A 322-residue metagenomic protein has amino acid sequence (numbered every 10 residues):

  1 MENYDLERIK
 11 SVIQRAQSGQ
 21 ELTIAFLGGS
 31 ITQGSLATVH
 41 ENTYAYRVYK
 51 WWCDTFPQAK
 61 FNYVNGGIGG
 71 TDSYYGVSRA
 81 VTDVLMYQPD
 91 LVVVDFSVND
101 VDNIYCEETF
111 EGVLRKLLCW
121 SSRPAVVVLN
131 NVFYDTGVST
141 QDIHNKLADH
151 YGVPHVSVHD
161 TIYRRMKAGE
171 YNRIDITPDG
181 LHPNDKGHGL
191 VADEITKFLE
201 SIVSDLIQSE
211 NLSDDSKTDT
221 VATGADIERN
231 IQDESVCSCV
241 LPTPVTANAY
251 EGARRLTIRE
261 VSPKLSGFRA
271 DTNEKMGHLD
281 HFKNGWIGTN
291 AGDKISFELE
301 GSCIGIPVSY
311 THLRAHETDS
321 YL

Functional and structural regions predicted by a protein language model:
M1-G66, A80-Q88, S296, E300 (+1 more regions): Serine-esterase "nucleophile elbow" of acetyl-processing enzymes
E2-I9, A125-N130, S139-I176, G189-Q208: Extracellular serine-dependent O-acyl
E7-V12, S73-V84, E108-V113, I143: Alpha-helical scaffolding within the catalytic cores of extracellular/periplasmic polymer-degrading hydrolases
T23-A25, R173-E234: Histidine-centered active-site loop/cap adjacent to the catalytic His in serine esterases/O-acetyl transfer systems
A25-L27, Q33, S73-E107: Oxyanion-hole/transition-state-stabilizing segment in secreted/luminal serine hydrolases and related acyltransferases
D95-N99, E108-K146: Active-site segments of SGNH/GDSL-like serine hydrolases that catalyze O-acetyl group transfer/hydrolysis on lipids
Q208-E298, S309: Glycan-recognition and processing domains
T311-T318: Conserved small/polar residues in nucleotide/adenosyl-binding loops
